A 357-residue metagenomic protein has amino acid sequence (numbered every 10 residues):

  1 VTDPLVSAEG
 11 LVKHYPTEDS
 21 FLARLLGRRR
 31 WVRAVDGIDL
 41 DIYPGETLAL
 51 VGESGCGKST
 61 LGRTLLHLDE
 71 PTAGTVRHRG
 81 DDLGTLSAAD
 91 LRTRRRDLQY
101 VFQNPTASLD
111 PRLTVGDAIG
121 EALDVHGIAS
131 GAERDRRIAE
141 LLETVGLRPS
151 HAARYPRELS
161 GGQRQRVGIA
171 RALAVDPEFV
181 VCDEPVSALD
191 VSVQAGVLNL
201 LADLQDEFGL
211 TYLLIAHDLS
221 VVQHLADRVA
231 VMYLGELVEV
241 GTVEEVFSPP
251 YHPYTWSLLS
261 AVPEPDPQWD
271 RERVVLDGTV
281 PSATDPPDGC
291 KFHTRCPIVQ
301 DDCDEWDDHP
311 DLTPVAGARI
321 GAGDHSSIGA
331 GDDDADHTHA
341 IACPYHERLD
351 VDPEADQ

Functional and structural regions predicted by a protein language model:
V6, R33-V35: Conserved structural motif at the start of ABC-family nucleotide-binding domains
E18-L25, T242-Q357: Charged, flexible cofactor/metal-binding loops and thiol motifs
L26, L83-Q99, V125, G131 (+2 more regions): ABC ATPase NBD coupling module
G74-D82: Conserved ABC transporter NBD signature motif
D82, A132-S150, L259: Conserved ABC ATPase "signature" region
R154-L159, Q163: Conserved ABC ATPase signature
V181, P185-L189, V193-R271: P-loop NTP-binding/switch modules centered on Walker-like glycine-rich loops
